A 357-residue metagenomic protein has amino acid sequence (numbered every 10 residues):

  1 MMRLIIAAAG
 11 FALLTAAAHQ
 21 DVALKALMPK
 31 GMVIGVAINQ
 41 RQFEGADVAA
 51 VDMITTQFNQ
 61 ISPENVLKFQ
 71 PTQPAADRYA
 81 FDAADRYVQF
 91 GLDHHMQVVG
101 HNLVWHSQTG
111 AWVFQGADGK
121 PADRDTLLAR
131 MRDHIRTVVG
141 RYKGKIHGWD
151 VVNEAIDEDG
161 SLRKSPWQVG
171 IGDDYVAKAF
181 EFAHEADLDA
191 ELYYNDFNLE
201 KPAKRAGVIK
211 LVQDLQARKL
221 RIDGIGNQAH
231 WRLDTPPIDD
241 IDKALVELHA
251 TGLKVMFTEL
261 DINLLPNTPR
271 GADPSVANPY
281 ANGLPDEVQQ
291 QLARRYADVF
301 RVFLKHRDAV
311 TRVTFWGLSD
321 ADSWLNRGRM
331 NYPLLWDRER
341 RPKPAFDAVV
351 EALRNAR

Functional and structural regions predicted by a protein language model:
A9-V22: Bacterial Sec-dependent signal peptides at the C-terminal "C-region" and cleavage site
H19-Q60, E64: Boundary/entry segment of secreted carbohydrate-active catalytic domains
D21-L24, T56, Q60-P74, A83-E200 (+1 more regions): Substrate-binding cleft and catalytic face of glycoside hydrolase catalytic domains, especially the flexible beta-alpha
L24-A26, A111, K120, T137 (+7 more regions): Aromatic-rich peripheral "rim/lid" segments of glycoside hydrolase catalytic domains that contact and position glycan
I34-I38, N59-P63, V98-N102, H147 (+5 more regions): Hydrophobic faces of well-ordered beta-strands that scaffold small-molecule active sites in alpha/beta enzyme cores
A37-V48, F69-D82, I156-S161, L199-G207 (+2 more regions): Acidic-and-aromatic substrate-binding clefts and catalytic sites of carbohydrate-active enzymes
R41-T55, A129-V138, K204-L215, Y296-V302: Short, acidic/polar
N198-R221, A321-L325: Substrate-binding cleft/loops of secretory-pathway carbohydrate-active enzymes
